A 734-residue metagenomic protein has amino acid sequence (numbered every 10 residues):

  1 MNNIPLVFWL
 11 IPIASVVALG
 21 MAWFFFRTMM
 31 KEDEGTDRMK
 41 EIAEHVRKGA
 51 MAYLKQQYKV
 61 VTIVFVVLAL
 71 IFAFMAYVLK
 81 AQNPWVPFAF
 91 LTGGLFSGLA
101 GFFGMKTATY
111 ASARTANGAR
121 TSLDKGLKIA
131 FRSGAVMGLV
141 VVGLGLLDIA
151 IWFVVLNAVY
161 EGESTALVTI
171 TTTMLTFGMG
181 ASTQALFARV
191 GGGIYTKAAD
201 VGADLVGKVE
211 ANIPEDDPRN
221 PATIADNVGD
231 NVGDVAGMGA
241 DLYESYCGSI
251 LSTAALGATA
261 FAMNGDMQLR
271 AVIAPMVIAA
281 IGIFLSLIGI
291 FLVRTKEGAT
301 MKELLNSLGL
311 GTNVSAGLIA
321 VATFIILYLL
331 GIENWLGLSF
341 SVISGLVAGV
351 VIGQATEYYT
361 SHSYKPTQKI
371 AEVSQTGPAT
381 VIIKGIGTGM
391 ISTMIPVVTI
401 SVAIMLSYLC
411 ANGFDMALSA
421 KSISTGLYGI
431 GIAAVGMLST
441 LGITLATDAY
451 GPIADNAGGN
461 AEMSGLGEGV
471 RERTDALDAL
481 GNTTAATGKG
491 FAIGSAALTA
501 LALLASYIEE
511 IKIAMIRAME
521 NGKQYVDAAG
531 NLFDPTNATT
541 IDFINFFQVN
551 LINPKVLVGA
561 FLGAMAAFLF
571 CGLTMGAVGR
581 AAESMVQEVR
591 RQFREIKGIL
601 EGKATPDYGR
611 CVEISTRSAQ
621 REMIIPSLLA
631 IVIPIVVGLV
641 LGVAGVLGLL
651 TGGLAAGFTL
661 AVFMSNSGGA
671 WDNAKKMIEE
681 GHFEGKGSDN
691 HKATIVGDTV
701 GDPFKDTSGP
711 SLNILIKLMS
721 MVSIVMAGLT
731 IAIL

Functional and structural regions predicted by a protein language model:
M1-L734: Hydrophobic packing and interface segments
